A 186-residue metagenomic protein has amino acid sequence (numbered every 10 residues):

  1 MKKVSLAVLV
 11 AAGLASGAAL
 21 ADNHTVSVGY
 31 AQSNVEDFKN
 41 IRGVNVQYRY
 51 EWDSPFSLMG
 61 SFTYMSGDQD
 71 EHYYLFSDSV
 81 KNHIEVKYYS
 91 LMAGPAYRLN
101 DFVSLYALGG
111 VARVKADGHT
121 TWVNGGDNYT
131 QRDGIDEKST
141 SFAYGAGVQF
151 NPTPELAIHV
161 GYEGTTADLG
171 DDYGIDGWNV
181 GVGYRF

Functional and structural regions predicted by a protein language model:
M1-N23: Cleavable N-terminal export/targeting peptides
A19-H72: Short glycine/proline- and aromatic-enriched beta-strand/turn motifs that initiate or cap beta-hairpins
D22, N40-V44, E85-Y89, K138-F142 (+1 more regions): Residues that define the transmembrane beta-barrel architecture of outer-membrane proteins
H24-V26, P55-G60, F102-L105, F150 (+1 more regions): Repeated loop/turn-to-beta-strand initiation elements of outer-membrane beta-barrel proteins
Y30, V46-Y50, L91-Y97, G109-V111 (+2 more regions): Residues on the lipid-exposed face of transmembrane beta-strands in outer-membrane beta-barrel proteins
Y30-N34, F62-D68, V111-D117, Y162-D168 (+1 more regions): Transmembrane beta-strands of outer-membrane beta-barrel pores
D37-G43, Q69-S79, D117-D127, G170-D176: Outer-membrane beta-barrel translocator domains and adjoining extracellular loop/strand segments of Gram-negative
D68-E71, Y144-F186: Predominantly the C-terminal beta-signal and adjacent terminal strand-loop region of outer-membrane beta-barrel
